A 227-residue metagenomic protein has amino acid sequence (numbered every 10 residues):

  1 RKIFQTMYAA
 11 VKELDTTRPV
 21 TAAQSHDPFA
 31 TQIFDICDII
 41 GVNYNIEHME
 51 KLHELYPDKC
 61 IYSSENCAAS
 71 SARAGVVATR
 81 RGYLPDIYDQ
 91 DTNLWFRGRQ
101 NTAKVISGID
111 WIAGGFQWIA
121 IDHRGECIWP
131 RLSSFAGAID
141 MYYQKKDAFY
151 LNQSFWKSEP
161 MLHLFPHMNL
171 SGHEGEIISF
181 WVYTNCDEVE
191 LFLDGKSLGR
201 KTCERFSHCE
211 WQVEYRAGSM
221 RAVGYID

Functional and structural regions predicted by a protein language model:
R1-C203, H208-I226: Extended substrate-binding grooves/exosites of carbohydrate-active enzymes
